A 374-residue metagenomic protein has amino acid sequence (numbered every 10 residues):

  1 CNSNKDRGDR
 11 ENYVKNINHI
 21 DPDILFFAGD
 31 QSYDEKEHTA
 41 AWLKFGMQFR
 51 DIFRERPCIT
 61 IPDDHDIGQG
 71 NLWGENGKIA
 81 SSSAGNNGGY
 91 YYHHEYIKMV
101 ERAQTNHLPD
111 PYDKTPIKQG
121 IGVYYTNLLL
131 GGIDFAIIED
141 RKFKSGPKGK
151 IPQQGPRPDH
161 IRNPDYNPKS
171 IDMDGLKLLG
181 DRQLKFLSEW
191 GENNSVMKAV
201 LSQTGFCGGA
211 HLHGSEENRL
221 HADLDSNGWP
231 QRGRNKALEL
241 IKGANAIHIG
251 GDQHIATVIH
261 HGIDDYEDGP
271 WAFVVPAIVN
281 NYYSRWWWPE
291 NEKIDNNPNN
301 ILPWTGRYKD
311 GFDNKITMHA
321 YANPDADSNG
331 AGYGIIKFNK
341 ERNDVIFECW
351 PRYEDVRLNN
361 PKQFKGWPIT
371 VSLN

Functional and structural regions predicted by a protein language model:
N2-N374: Long, structured stretches of catalytic cores involved in phosphate-ester chemistry, encompassing
